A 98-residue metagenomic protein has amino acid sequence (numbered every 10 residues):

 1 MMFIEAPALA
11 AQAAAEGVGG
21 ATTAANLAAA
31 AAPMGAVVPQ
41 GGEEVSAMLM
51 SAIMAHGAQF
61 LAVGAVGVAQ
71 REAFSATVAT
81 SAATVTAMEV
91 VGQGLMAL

Functional and structural regions predicted by a protein language model:
M1-L98: Amphipathic alpha-helical hairpins/coiled-coils and adjacent low-complexity
